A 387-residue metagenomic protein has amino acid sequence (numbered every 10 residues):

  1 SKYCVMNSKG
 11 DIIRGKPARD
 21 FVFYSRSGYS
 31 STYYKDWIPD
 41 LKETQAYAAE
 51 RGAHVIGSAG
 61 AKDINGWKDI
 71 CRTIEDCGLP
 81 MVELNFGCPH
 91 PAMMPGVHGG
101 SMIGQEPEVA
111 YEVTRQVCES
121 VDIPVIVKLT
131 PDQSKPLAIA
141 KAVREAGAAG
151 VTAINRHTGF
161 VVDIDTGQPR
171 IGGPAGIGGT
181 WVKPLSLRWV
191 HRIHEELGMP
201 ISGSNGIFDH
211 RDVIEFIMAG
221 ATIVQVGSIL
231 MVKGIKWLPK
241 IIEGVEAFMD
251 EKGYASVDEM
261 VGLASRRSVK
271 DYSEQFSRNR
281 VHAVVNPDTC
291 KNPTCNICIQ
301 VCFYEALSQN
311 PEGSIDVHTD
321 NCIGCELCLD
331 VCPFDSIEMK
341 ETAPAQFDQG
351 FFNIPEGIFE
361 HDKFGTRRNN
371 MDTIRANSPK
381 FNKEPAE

Functional and structural regions predicted by a protein language model:
S1, N205, G227-S228, K340: Short beta->alpha connector loops at strand-helix junctions that form conserved, small/polar/Pro-enriched
S1-R72, E384-A386: N-terminal capping/small domains of soluble enzymes
S1-Y3, F86, N155, S228-I229: Short secondary-structure boundary segments
M6-R19, V162-G178, I229-Y254, D348-I358: C-terminal helical cap(s) of enzyme catalytic domains, especially alpha/beta-barrels
E50, K62-S202, F208-I223, K270-E274 (+3 more regions): Alpha/beta enzyme core
R192-L197, D212-S268, V317, I323 (+1 more regions): Extended, hydrophobic interaction surfaces within ordered domains
A247-A255, E259-R278, P287-D288, I297-I299 (+1 more regions): Flanking helices and flexible, charged tails adjoining ferredoxin-like Fe-S electron-transfer domains in multi-subunit
N279-E312, D316: C-terminal accessory/binding modules appended to enzymatic or scaffolding proteins
